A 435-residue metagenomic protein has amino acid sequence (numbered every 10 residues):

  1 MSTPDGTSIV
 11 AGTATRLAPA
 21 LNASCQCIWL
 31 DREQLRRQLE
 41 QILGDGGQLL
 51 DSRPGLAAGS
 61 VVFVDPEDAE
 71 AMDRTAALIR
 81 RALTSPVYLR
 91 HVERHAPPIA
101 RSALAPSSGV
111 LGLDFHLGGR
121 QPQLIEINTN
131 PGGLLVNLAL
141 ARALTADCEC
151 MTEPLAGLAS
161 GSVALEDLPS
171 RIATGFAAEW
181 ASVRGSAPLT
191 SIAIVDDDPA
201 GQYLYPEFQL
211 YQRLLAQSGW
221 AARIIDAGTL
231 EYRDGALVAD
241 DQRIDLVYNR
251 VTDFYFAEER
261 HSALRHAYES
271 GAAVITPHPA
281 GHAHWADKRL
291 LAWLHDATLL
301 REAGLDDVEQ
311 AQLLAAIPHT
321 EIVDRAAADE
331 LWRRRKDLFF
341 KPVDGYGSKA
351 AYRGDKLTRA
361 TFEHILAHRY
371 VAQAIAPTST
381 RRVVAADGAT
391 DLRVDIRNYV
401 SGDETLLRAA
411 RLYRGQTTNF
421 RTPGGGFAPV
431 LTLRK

Functional and structural regions predicted by a protein language model:
M1-K435: Preference for protein termini
